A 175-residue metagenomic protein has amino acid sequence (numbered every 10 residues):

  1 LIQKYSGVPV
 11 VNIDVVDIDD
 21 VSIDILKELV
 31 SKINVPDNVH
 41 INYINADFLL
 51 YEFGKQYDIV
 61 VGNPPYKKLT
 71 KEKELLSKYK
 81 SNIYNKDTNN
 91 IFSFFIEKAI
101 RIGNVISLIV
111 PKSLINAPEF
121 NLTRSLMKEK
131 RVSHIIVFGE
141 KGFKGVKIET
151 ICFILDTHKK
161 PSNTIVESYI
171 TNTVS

Functional and structural regions predicted by a protein language model:
L1-P9: Conserved SAM-binding loop of SAM-dependent methyltransferases across substrates and taxa, primarily the Class I
K4, L29-K32, I102: Active-site catalytic microenvironments for nucleophilic, acid-base chemistry
V10, D17-I25, Y43, F48-S175: Signature of N6-adenine DNA methyltransferases within the class I
V10-N12, D37-H40: Short acidic capping loops at alpha-helix termini that bridge into adjacent secondary structure
D24-V39: Short, conserved SAM-binding/catalytic segment of Class I S-adenosyl-L-methionine-dependent methyltransferases
